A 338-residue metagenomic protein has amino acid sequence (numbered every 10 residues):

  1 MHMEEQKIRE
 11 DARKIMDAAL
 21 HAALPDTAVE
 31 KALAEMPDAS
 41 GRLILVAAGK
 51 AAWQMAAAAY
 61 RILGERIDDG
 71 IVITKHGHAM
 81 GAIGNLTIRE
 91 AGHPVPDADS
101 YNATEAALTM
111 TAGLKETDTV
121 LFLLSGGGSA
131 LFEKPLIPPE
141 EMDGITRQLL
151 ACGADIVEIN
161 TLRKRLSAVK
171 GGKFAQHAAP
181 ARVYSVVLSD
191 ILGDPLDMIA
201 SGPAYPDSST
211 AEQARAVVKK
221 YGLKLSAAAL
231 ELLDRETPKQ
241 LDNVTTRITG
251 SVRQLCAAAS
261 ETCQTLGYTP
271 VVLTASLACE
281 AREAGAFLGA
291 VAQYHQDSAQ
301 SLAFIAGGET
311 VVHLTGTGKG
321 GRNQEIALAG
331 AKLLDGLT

Functional and structural regions predicted by a protein language model:
M1-R42, V46-A47, Q54, M198 (+2 more regions): N-terminal amphipathic/basic leader segments beginning at the initiator methionine
E35-S40, I62-E65, M80-G81, A112-E116 (+9 more regions): Solvent-exposed alpha-helices and their adjacent loops that cap or buttress functional pockets in soluble metabolic
A47-A48, V72, E90, F122-L124 (+7 more regions): General beta-strand structural signal in soluble alpha/beta enzymes
A58, V291-T338: C-terminal non-catalytic interaction/assembly regions of soluble proteins
I73-T117, E158, L162-R163: Glycine-rich oxoanion-binding loops at beta->alpha junctions
T109-M198, A204-P206: Glycine-rich, mobile lid/loop segments that gate access to catalytic sites or pores
P135-D155, D207-G222, T317-T338: Gly/Ser/Thr-rich active-site loops/lids in small-molecule metabolic enzymes that frequently grip phosphoryl groups
R163, A181-Y184, P206-F287, V291-Y294: Accessory alpha-helical/coil subdomains and C-terminal extensions that flank or cap enzyme catalytic cores
